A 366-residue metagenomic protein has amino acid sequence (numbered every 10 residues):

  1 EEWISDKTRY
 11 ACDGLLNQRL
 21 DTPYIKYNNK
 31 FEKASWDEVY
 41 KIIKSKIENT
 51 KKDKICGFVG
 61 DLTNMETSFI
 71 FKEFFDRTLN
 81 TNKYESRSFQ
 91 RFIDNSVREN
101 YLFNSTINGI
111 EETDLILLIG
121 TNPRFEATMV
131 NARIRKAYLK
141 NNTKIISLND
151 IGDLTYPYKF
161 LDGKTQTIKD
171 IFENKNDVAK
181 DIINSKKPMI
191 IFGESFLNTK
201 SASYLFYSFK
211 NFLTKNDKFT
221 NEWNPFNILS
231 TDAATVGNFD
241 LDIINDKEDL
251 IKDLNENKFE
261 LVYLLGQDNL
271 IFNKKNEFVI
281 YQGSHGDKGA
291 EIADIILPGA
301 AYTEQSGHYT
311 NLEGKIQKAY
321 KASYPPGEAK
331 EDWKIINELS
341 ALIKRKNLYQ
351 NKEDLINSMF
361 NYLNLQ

Functional and structural regions predicted by a protein language model:
E1-S5, Y10, T67, A127-T128 (+2 more regions): Hydrophobic targeting/anchoring helices
E1-V59: Catalytic P-loop NTP-binding/switch module of NTPases
E2-T22, K72-L79, I146-D153, D217-N221: Short, compositionally biased "basic patch" segments
T50, K54, D76, R345: N-terminal glycine-rich FAD/FM-binding segment characteristic of electron-transfer flavoproteins
C56-N64, G193-N198: Conserved short loop/turn motifs at secondary-structure junctions
V59, E73-D76, K210-L213: Glycine- and acidic-residue-enriched helix-capping/beta->alpha junction motif
N64-K72, K200-Y204: Short glycine/threonine-rich loop-to-helix capping motif typified by GTGT followed within a few residues by an Asp-Pro
Y84, S88-Q366: Non-catalytic alpha/beta scaffold blocks inside enzyme catalytic domains
